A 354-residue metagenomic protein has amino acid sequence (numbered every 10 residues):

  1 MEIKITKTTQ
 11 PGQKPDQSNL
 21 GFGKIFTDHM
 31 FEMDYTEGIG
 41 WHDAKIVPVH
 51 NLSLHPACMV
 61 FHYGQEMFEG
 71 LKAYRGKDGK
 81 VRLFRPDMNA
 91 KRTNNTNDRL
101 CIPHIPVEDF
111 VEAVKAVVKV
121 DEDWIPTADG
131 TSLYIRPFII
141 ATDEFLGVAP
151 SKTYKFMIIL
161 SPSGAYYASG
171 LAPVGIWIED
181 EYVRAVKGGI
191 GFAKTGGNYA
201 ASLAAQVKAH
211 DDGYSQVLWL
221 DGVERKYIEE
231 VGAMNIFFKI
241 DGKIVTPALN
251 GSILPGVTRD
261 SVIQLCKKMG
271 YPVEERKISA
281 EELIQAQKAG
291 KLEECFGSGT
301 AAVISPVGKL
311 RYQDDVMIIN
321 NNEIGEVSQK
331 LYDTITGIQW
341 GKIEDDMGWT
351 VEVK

Functional and structural regions predicted by a protein language model:
M1-H55, F61: Intrinsically disordered, low-complexity, positively charged segments
M1-S18, I25, Y227-K354: Conserved catalytic-core subdomain
D16-N19, P86-A90, N94-D212, V327: Extended Lys/Arg-rich, glycine-bearing segments that form polyanion-binding/interaction patches within enzyme domains
K24-E32, I46, M59, P173-L220 (+1 more regions): Active-site-adjacent loop/helix segments that line or gate small-molecule/cofactor pockets in enzymes
D34-W41, M67, Y74-G79, P86 (+5 more regions): Short acidic-glycine loop/turn motifs at beta-strand connectors
H55-L71, A301-S305: Conserved phosphate/anionic-ligand binding catalytic regions in large, soluble enzymes, centered on
Y167-G175, V183-T195, Y199-A201, K208-W219 (+6 more regions): NTP/phosphate- and nucleic-acid-binding module
